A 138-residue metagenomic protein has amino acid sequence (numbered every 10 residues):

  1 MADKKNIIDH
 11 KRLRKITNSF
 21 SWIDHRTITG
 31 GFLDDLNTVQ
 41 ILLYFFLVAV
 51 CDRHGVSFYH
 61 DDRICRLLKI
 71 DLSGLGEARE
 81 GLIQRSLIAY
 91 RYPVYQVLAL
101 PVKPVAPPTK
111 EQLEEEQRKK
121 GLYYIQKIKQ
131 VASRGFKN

Functional and structural regions predicted by a protein language model:
M1-H54: Short recognition helix of helix-turn-helix/winged-helix DNA-binding domains
N18, L42, P93, G121-L122: Intrinsically disordered, low-complexity segments enriched in small/polar residues
F20-S21, T29, R79, V94-L98 (+1 more regions): Short, structured secondary-structure boundary patches
H25, D34, R66, E77 (+3 more regions): Charged/polar, solvent-exposed surface patches and flexible loops
A49-K103: Winged helix-turn-helix DNA-binding recognition segment
V102-N138: Short, amphipathic alpha-helical interaction segments positioned at domain boundaries
